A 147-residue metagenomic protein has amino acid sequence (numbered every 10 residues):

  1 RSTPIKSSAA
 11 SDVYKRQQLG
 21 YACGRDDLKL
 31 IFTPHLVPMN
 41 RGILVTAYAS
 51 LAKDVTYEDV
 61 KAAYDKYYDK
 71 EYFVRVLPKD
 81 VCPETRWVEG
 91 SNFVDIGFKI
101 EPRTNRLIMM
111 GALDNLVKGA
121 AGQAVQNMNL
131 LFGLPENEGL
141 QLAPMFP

Functional and structural regions predicted by a protein language model:
R1-A10, Y14: Single conserved hydrophobic/aromatic residue that forms the stacking wall/gate of nucleotide- or nucleobase-binding
P4, L36-P38, W87, I100: Sterically constrained small-residue positions within well-ordered secondary structures of folded domains
S8-S11, V37-A49: Active-site-proximal catalytic alpha-helix in oxidoreductases
Y14, L19, Y64-Y68: Hydrophobic, Leu/Ile/Phe/Ala-enriched alpha-helical segments that form helix-helix packing faces
K15-G24, L28-L36: Anionic-ligand binding region
L28, I43-V45, N92-V94: A generic structural signal for short beta-strands and their flanking turns/coil linkers
Y48-P147: C-terminal active-site/capping subdomain that shapes the small-molecule cofactor and substrate pocket of enzyme
